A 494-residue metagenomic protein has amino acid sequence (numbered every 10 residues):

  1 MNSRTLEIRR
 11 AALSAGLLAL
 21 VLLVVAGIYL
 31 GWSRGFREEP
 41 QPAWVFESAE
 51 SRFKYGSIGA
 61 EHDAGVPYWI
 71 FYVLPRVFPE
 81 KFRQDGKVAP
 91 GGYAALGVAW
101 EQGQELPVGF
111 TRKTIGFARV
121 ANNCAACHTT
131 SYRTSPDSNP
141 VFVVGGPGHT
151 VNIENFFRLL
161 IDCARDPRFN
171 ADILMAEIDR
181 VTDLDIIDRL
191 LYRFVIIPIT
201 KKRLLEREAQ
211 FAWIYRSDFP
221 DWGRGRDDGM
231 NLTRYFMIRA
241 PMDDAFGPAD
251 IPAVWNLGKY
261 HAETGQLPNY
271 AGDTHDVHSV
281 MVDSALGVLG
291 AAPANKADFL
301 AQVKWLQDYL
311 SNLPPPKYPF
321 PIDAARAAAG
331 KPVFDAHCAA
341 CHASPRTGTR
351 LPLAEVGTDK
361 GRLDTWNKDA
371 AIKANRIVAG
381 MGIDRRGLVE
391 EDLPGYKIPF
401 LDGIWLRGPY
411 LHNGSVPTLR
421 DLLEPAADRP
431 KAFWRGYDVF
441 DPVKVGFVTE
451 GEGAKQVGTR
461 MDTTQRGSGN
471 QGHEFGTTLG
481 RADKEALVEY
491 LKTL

Functional and structural regions predicted by a protein language model:
M1-I8: N-terminal Lys/Arg-rich, disordered targeting/topogenic segments
R9-L18, L23-L494: Periplasmic c-type cytochrome electron-transfer domains
